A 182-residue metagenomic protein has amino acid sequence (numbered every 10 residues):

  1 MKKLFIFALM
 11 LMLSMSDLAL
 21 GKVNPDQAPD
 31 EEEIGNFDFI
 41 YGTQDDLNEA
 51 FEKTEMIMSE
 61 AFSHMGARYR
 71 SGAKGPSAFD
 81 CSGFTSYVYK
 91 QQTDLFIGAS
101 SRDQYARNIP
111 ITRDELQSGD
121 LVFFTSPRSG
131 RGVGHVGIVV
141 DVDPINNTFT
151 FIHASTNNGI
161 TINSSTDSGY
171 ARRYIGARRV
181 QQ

Functional and structural regions predicted by a protein language model:
K2-A8: Sec-dependent signal peptide recognition, specifically the positively charged N-region followed immediately by
F7, L18-E33, D45, V133-Q182: Aromatic- and glycine-rich peptidoglycan recognition patches
M10-L11, Q104: Short, linear, compositionally biased motifs with a strong N-terminal bias
S14-S16: N-terminal signal peptide c-region/cleavage motif recognized by signal peptidases
P29-A61: N-terminal hydrophobic or amphipathic helices/low-complexity stretches enriched in small/hydrophobic/Pro/Gly
L47-N48, L95-G159, D167: ...with weaker cross-activation on analogous glycine-rich loops/strands in unrelated enzymes
A50-K53, A73, S77, S129: Residue-level signature of the cytosolic catalytic core of signaling kinases
S63, A67-S118: Catalytic cysteine-centered active-site loop
